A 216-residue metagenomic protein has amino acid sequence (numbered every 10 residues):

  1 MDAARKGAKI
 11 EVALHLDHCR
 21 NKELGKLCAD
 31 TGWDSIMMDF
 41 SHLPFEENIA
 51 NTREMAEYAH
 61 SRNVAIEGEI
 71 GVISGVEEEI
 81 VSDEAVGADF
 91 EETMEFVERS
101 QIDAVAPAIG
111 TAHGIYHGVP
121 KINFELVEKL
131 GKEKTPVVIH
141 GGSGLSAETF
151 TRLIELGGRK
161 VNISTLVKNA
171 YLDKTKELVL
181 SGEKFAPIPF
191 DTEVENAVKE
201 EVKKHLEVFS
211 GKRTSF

Functional and structural regions predicted by a protein language model:
M1-K9, H18-V137, A147-I163, N169 (+3 more regions): Alpha/beta enzyme core
I139-G141: Thr-Gly-centered strand-to-loop micro-motif
L178-P189: Active-site gating loops and adjacent loop-to-helix segments of metal-dependent hydrolytic enzymes
I188-T192, T214-F216: Short, flexible loop/turn segments with low-complexity composition
V194, V198-E201: Family-specific functional microsites
